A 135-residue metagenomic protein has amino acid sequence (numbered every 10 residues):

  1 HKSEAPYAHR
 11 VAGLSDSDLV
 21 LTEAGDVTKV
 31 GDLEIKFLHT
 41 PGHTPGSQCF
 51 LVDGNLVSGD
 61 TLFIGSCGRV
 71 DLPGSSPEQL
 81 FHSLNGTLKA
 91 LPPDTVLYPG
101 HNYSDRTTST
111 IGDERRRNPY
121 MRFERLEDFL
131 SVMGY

Functional and structural regions predicted by a protein language model:
H1-L33, R116-Y120: Active-site HxH/HxHxD metal-binding segment of metal-dependent hydrolases
K2-E4, G42-T44, G54-L56, T61-L62 (+2 more regions): Active-site metal-binding loops of divalent metal-dependent hydrolases
H9-A12, F50, T108-T110: Short, well-ordered secondary-structure micro-motifs
V11-A12, C67, R115, M133: Short, flexible helix/strand-to-coil boundary loops that buttress conserved ligand/catalytic motifs in alpha/beta
T22-A24, H43-T44, H82-G86: A generic local structural motif
G25-V52, V57: Core dinuclear metal-dependent hydrolase active-site scaffold
R69-P73, P77: Adenylate-forming
Q79-Y135: Divalent-metal (often Zn2+) His-rich catalytic cores of metallo-beta-lactamase-fold enzymes
